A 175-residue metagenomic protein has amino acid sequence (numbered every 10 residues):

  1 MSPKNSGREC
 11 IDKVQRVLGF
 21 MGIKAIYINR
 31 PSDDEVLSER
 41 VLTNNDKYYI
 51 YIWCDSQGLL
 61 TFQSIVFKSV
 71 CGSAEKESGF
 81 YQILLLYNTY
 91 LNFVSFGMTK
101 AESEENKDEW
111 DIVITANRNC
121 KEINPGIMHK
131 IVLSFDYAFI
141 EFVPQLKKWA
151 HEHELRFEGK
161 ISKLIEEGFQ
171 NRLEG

Functional and structural regions predicted by a protein language model:
M1-D55: Charge-rich, low-complexity N-terminal segments
K4, R8, A74, E122-H129: Ordered, soluble secondary-structure elements with a strong preference for glycine-centered loop motifs and nearby
D33-V36, Q57-T61, E104-D111: A generic structural signal for beta-strand entry/edge sites
Y49-C71: A short acidic-to-branched-hydrophobic micro-motif
S64-D111, T115, G175: Short, internal acidic amphipathic alpha-helical interface segments that mediate docking to partner proteins
M98-L133, K148-E154: Well-ordered alpha/beta subsegment
Y137-A138: Glycine-rich, aromatic-bearing surface loops/beta-hairpins
K147-G175: Short, highly charged C-terminal tails/helix-capping segments
